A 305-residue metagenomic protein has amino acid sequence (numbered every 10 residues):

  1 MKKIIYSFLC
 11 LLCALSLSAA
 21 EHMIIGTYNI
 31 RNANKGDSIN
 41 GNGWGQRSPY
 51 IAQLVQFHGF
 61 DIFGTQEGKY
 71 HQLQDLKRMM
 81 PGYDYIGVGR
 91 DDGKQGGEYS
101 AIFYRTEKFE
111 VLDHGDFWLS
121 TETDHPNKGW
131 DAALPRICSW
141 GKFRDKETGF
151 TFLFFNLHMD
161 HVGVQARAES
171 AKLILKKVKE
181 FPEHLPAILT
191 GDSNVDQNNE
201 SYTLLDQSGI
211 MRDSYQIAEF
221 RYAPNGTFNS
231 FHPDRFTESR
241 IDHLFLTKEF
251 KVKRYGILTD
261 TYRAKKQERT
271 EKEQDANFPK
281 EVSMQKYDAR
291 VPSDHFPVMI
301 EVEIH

Functional and structural regions predicted by a protein language model:
M1-H22: Bacterial Sec-dependent N-terminal signal peptides
S18-M79, D91-E98, K172, R290 (+2 more regions): N-terminal, active-site-proximal structural segment of metallo-dependent hydrolase catalytic domains
H22-D37, S100, L112-F117, F150-D160 (+1 more regions): Active-site-proximal beta-strand elements of phosphoester/diester hydrolases
R31, K69, H158-D160, S193-D196 (+1 more regions): Catalytic metal-binding/acid-base residues of hydrolase active sites
I62-T151, F155, R254-T259: Structured beta-strand-rich core segments of catalytic domains in phosphoester-bond hydrolases
F63-Q66, V88, I188-D192, R212-Q216: Active-site neighborhood of phospho(di)ester-bond hydrolases with catalytic His/Asp-centered motifs
I137-F155, V164-L205: His/acidic metal-ligating clusters that form di-metal
Q165, K179-A187, V195-H305: Metal-dependent phosphoester-hydrolase catalytic domains
